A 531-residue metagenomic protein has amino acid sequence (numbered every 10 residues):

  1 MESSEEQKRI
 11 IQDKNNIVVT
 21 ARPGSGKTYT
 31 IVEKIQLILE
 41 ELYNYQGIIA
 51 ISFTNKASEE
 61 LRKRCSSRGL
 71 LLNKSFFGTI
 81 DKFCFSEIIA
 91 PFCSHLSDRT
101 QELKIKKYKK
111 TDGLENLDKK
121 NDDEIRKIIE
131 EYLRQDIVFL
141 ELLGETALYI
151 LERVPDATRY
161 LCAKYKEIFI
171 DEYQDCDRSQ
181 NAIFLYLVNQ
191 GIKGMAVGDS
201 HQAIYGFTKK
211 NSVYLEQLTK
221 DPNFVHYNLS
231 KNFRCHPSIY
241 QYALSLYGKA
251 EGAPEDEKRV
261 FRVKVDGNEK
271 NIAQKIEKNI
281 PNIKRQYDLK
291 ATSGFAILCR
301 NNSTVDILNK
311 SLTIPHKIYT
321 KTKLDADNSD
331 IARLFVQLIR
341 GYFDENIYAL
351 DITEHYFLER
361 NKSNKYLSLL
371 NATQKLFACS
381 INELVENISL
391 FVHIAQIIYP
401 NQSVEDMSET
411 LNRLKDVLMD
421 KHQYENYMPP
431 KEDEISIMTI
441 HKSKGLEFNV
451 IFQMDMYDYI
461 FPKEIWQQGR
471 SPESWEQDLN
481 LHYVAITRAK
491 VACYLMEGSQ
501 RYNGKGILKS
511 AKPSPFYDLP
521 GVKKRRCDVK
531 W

Functional and structural regions predicted by a protein language model:
M1-C93, T487: P-loop NTPase Walker
M1-V19, T30, G47, S94-F169 (+4 more regions): Accessory N-terminal region flanking or inserted into the helicase ATPase core in nucleic-acid motor proteins
T79-S86, N412-K463, Q477, L481-R488 (+2 more regions): Conserved helicase core region in the C-terminal RecA-like lobe
E172: Walker B catalytic acidic pair
I183-R259: Conserved RecA-like helicase ATPase core segment that couples NTP binding/hydrolysis to strand translocation
N223-V225, K231-P315: Helicase P-loop NTPase motor core
N346-E447, K463-E464: Accessory C-terminal helicase-associated subdomains
G498-W531: Helicase C-terminal subdomain and adjacent C-terminal extension
